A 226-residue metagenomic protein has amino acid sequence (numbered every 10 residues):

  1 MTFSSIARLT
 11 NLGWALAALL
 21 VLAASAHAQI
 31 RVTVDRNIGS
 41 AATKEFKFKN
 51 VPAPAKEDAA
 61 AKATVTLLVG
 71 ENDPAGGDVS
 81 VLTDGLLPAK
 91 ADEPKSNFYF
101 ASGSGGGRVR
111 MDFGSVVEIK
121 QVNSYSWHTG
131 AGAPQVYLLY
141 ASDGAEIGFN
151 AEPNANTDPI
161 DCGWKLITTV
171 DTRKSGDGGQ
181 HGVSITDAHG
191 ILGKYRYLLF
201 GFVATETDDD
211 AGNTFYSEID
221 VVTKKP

Functional and structural regions predicted by a protein language model:
T2-A15: Bacterial N-terminal signal peptides that target proteins for export
A15-L16, A26: Cleavable N-terminal signal peptides
L22-A28: Sec/Tat signal peptide C-region and signal peptidase I cleavage site
Q29-A53, D58, G103-G107, T129-P226: Trp- and acidic/polar-enriched beta-sheet ligand-binding modules for extracellular glycan and matrix recognition
D35-P88: Predominantly extracellular/luminal regions of secreted and cell-surface proteins, especially disulfide-bonded
V79-S104: Surface-exposed, low-complexity/disordered Ser/Thr/Gly/Pro/Asn-rich loops and linkers
F98-V116: Short beta-strands within extracellular/lumenal beta-sheet-rich domains
E118-T129, F200: A short beta-strand element within beta-rich, extracytoplasmic domains of secreted/secretory-pathway proteins
